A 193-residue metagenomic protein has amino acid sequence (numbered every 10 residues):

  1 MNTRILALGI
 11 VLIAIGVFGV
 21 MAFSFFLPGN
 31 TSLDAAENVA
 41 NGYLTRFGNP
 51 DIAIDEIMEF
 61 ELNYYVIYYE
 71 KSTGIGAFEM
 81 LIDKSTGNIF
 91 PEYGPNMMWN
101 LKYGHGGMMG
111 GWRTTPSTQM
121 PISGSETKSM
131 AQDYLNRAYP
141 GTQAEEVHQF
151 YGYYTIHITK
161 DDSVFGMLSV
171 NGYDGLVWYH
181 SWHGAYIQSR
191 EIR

Functional and structural regions predicted by a protein language model:
M1-I5: Positively charged n-region of N-terminal signal peptides that target proteins for export
L8-M21: Hydrophobic membrane-insertion alpha-helices, especially the h-region of bacterial N-terminal signal peptides
F18-R193: Extracellular/periplasmic low-complexity linear segments
